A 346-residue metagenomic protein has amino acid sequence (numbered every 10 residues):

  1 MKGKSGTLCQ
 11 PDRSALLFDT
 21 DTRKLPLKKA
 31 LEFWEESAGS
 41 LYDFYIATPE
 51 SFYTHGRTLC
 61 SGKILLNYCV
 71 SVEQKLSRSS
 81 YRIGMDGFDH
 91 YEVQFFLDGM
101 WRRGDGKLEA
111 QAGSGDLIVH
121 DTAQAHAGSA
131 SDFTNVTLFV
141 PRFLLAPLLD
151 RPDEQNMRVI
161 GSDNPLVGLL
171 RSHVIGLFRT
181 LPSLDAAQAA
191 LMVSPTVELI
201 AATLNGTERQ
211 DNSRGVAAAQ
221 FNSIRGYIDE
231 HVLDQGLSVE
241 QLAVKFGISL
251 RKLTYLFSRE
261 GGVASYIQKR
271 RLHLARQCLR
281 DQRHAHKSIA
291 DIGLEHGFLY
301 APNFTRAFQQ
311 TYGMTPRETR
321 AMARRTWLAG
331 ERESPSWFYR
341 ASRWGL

Functional and structural regions predicted by a protein language model:
K2-H55, M100-K252, R259-S265, L279-P302 (+1 more regions): Alpha-helical bundle regulatory/interaction domains
H55-S61: Short acidic-hydrophobic surface loop/beta-edge motif
T58, I83-D86, H90-F95, A110 (+2 more regions): His/acidic/aromatic-lined binding-pocket segments of jelly-roll/cupin-type domains and related regulatory beta-sandwich
G62-I64, V70-S77, Y81-R102: Glycine- and acidic-residue-biased ligand/ion/polar-headgroup-sensing regions
D86, A217, Q268: Short, conserved glycine- and acidic-residue-centered signature motifs in active-site or ligand-binding loops
L256, A307: Residues within the DNA-recognition helix of helix-turn-helix
